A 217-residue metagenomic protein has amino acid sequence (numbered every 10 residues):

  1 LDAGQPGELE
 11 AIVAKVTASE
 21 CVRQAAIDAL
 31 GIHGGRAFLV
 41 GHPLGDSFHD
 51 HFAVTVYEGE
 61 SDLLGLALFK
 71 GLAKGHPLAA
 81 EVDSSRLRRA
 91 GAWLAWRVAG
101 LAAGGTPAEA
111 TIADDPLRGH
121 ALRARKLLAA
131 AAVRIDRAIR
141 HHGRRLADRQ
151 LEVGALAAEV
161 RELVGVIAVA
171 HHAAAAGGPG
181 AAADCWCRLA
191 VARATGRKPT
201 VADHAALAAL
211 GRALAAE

Functional and structural regions predicted by a protein language model:
L1-E217: Flavin-dependent oxidoreductase catalytic core characteristic of acyl-CoA dehydrogenase/oxidase-like enzymes
